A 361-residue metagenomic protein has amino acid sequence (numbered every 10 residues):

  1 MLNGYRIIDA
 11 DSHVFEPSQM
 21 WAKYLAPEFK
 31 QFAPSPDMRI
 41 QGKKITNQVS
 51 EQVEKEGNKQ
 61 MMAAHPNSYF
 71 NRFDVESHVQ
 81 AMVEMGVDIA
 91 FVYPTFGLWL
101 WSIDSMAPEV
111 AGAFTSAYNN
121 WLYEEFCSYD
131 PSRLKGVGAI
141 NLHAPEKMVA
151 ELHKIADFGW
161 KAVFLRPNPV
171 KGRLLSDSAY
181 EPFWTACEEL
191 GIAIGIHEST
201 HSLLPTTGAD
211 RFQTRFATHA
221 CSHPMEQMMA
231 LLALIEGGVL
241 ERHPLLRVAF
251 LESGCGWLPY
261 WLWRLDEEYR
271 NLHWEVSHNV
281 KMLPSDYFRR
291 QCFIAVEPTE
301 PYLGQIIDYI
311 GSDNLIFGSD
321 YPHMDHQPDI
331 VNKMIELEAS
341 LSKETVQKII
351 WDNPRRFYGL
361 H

Functional and structural regions predicted by a protein language model:
L2-I8, P17-I89, N120-S128, A150-K154 (+6 more regions): Mid-to-C-terminal alpha-helical segments outside catalytic/metal-binding sites
I8-A10, I196, L251, S319: Active-site flanking residues adjacent to catalytic metal/cofactor-binding acidic residues
Q19-A22, I103-D104, T206-A209, Y260-R264 (+3 more regions): Short aromatic-enriched loop/helix-cap "lid" or pocket-rim segments at secondary-structure transitions that line
M61-S68, Q80-D104, L134-N141, K161-L165: Divalent metal-dependent hydrolysis catalytic cores, especially in the metallo-beta-lactamase
Y93-G97, L142, E198-L204, Y321-M324: Short glycine-enriched loops at secondary-structure junctions
S105-A107, D210-A220, V331-I335: Short glycine/proline- and charge-enriched loop/turn segments that cap or connect secondary-structure elements
E109-E125: Active-site-proximal gating segment of KS-fold condensing enzymes and close homologs
A113, C127, S132-K135, I140 (+2 more regions): Catalytic pocket-lining loop regions of alpha/beta-barrel enzymes, especially the amidohydrolase/enolase/GH5 lineages
